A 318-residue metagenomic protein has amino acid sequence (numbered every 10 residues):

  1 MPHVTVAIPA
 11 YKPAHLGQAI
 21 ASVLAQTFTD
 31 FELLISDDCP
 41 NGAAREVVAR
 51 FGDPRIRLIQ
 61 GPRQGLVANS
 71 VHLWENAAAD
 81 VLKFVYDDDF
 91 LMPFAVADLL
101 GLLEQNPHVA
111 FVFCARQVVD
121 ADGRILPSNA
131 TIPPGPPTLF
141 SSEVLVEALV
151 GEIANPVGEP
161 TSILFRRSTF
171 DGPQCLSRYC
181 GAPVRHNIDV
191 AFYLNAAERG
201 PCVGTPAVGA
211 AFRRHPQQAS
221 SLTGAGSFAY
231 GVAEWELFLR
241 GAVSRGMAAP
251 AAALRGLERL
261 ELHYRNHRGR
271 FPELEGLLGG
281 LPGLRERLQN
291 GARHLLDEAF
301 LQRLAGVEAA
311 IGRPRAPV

Functional and structural regions predicted by a protein language model:
P2-V4, L24-I35, P54-R57: Short loop->beta transition adjacent to catalytic acidic/histidine clusters or analogous donor-positioning motifs
K12-A25: Short, well-formed alpha-helical segments that are part of the catalytic scaffolds of diverse glycosyltransferases
A19, G61-A77: Glycine-rich, basic loop-to-helix element that forms the pyrophosphate-binding segment of sugar-nucleotide handling
T29, D37-E46, Y86: A conserved acidic beta->alpha catalytic loop
L82: Short aromatic/hydrophobic "clamp" motif used to bind/position activated sugar donors
F94-T131: Conserved donor NDP-sugar-binding/catalytic core segment of glycosyltransferases
P134-A225: Conserved nucleotide-sugar donor-binding catalytic segment
F140-E143, R185, V208-P216, S221-A251 (+1 more regions): Catalytic core of nucleotide-sugar-dependent glycosyltransferases
